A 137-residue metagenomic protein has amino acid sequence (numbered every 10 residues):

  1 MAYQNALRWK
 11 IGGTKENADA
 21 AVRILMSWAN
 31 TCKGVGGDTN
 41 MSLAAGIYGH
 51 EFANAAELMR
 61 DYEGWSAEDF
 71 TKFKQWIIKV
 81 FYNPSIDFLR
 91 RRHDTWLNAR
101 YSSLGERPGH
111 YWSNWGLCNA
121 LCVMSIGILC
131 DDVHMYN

Functional and structural regions predicted by a protein language model:
M1-N137: Aromatic-lined, polymer-binding surfaces characteristic of secreted/periplasmic polysaccharide-degrading enzymes
